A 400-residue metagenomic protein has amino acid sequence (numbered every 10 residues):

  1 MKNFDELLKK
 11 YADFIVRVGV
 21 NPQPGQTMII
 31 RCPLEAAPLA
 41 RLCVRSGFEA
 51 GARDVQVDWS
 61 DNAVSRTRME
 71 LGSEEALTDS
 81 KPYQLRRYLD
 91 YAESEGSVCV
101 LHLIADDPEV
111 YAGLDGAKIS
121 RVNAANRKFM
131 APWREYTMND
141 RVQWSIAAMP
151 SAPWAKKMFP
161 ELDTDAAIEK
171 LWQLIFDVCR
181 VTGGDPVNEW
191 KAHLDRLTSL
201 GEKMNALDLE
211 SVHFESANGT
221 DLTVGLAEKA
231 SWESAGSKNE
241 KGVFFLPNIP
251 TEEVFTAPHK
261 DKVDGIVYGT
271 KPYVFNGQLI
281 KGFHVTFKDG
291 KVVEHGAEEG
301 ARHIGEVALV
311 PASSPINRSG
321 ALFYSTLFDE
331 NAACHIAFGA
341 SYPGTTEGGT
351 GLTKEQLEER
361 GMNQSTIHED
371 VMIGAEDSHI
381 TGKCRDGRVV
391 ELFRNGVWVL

Functional and structural regions predicted by a protein language model:
M1-D264, G382, R388-R394, W398-L400: Active-site bordering "gate/hinge" segments that shape substrate access to catalytic or cofactor-binding pockets
D13, N205-L207, N276-L279, D329 (+1 more regions): Short solvent-exposed loop/turn micro-motifs enriched in small/polar/acidic residues
V16-V18, L200-G201, E210-V212, V254-A257 (+4 more regions): Generic recognition of flexible, low-complexity loop/linker segments
A230-S231, Y273-F275, S314-I316: Short, catalytically relevant binding-site loops at active-site mouths
A257-G300: Long, well-ordered mid-to-C-terminal structural blocks that present hydrophobic/aromatic surfaces
K262-D264, I280-G282, D289, I304-E306 (+2 more regions): Active-site lining segments that contact anionic ligands and/or coordinate catalytic metals
E294-T350, E358, M362-N363, V371: Dual-mode signal for accessory low-complexity, basic/Gly-rich regions
K354-L400: Extended hydrophobic packing segments that form well-structured cores
